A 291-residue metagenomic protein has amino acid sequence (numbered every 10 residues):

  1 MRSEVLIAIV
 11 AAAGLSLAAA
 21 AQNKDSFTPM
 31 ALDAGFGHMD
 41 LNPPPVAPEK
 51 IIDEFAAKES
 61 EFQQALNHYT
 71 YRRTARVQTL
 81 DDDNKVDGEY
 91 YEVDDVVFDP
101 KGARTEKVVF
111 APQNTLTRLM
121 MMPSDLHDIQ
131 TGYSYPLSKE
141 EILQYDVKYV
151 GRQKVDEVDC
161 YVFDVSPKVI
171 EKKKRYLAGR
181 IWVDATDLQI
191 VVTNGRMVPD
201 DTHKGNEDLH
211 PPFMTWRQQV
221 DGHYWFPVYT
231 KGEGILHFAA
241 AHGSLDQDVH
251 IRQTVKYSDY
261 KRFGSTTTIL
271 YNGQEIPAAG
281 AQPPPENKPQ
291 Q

Functional and structural regions predicted by a protein language model:
M1-V5: Positively charged n-region of N-terminal signal peptides that target proteins for export
I7-S16: Bacterial N-terminal signal peptides
L17-A21: Sec/Tat signal peptide C-region and signal peptidase I cleavage site
Q22-A178, A185-V192, R196-P211, Q219-P227 (+1 more regions): Structured extracytoplasmic
